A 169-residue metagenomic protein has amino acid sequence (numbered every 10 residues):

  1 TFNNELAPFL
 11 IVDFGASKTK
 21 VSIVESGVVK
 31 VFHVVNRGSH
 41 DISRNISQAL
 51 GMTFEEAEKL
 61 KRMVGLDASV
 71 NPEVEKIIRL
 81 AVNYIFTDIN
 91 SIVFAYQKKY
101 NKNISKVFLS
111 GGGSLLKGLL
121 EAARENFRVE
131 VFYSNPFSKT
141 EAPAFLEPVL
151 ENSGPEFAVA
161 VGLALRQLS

Functional and structural regions predicted by a protein language model:
T1-S169: Hydrophobic/aromatic-enriched cytosolic interaction surfaces used to assemble or bind macromolecules
